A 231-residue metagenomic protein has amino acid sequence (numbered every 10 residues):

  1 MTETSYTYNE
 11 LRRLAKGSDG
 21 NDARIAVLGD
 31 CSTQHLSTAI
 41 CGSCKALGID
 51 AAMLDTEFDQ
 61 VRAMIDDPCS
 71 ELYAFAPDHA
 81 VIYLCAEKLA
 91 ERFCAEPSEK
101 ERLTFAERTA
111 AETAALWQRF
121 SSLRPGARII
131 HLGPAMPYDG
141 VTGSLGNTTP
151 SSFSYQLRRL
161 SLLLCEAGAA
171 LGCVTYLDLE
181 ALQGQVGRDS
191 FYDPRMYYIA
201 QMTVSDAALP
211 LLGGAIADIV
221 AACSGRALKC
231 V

Functional and structural regions predicted by a protein language model:
T4, E10-S18: Membrane/wall-proximal cationic-aromatic binding patches
Y6-Y8, A23-R24: Terminal, non-globular segments
A15-D22, S37-A39, L47-T56, R62-P210 (+1 more regions): Alpha-helical cap/lid subdomain in secreted, periplasmic, or secretory-pathway luminal O-acyl-processing enzymes
A26-L28: Short hydrophobic beta-strand that contains or immediately precedes a catalytic carboxylate
S32: Contiguous, structured surface segment used for ligand recognition
C44: Conserved helix-turn-beta segment of the N-terminal RecA-like "Helicase ATP-binding" lobe in SF1/SF2 helicases
